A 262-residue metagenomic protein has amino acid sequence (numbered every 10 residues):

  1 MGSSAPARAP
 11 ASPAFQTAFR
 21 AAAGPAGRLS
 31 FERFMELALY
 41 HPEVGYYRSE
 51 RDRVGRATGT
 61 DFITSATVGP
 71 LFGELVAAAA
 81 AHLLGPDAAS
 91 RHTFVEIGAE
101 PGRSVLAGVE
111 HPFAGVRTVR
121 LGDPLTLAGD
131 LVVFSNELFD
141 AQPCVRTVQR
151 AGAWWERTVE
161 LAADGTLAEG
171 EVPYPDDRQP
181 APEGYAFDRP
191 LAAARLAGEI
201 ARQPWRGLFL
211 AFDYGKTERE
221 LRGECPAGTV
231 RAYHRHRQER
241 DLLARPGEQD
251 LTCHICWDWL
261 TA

Functional and structural regions predicted by a protein language model:
G2-L131, T147: Rossmann-like AdoMet
T17-A21, G129-D130, F134-A262: Class I S-adenosyl-L-methionine
